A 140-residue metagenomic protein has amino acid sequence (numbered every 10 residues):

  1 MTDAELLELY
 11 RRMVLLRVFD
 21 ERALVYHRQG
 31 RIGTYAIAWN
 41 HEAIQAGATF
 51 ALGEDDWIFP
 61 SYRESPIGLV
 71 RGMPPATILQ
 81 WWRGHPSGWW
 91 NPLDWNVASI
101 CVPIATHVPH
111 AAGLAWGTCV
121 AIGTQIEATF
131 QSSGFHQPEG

Functional and structural regions predicted by a protein language model:
M1-T2: Charged, compositionally biased N-terminal leader segments and the immediate start of the first structured element
L6: Active-site-adjacent structural elements in enzyme catalytic domains
V18-G140: Cofactor-binding active-site loop characterized by glycine-rich and histidine/acidic residues
